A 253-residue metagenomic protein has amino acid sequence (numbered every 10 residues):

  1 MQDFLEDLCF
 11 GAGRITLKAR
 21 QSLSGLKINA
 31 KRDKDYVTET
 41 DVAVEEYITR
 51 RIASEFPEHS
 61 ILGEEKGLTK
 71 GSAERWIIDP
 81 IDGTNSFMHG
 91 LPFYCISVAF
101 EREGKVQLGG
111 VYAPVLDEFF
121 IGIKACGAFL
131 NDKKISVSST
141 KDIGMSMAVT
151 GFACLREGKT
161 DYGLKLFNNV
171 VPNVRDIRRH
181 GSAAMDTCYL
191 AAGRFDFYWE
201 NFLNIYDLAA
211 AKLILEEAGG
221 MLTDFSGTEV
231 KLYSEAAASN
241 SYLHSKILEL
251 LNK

Functional and structural regions predicted by a protein language model:
M1-I81, Y242-K246, N252: N-terminal subdomain of lithium-sensitive/metallo-dependent phosphomonoesterases centered on the IMPase/IPPase/PAP
C9-A12, G109, A211, A218-G220: Small-residue (primarily alanine) positions within well-ordered alpha-helices, especially packing/interaction faces
T16-A19, D41, I52, T84 (+6 more regions): Residue-level signal for inorganic ion chemistry
V42, E65, P80-G83, P114 (+4 more regions): Generic detector of well-ordered alpha-helical packing
R50, G71-F129: DPxDG-like acidic metal-binding loop motif
S136-K253: An extended, acidic
